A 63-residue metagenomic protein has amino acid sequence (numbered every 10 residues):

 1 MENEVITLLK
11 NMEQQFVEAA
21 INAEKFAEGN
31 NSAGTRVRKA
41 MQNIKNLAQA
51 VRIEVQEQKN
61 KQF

Functional and structural regions predicted by a protein language model:
M1-N22: N-terminal acidic leader/helix
N3-I6, V37, A48: Metal-centered catalytic cores of metalloenzymes
F16, M41, A48: Short amphipathic alpha-helical/adjacent loop interface patches that line ligand and macromolecule-binding sites
A19, A23-A27, V55-Q58, Q62: Secondary-structure edge/capping motif, primarily at the C-terminal ends of alpha-helices and the immediately following
A27-T35: Short, surface-exposed loop/turn segments at secondary-structure junctions
G34-Q42: Short, charged, amphipathic alpha-helical segments
I44-E54: Amphipathic alpha-helical coiled-coil segments
